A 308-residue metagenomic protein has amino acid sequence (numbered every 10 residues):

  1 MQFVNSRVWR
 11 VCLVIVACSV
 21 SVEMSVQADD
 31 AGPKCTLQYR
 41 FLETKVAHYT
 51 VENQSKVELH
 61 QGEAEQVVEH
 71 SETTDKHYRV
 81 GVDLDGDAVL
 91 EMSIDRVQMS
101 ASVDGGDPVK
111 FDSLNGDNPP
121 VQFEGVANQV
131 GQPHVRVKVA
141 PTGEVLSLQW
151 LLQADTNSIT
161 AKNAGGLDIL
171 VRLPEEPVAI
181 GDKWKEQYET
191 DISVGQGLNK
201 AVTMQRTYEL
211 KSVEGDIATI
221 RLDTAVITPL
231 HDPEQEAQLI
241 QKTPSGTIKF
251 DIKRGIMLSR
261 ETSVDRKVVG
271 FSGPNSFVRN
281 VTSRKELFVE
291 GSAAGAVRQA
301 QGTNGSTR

Functional and structural regions predicted by a protein language model:
Q2-L13: Bacterial N-terminal signal peptides that target proteins for export
V11-E23: Bacterial N-terminal signal peptides
A28-R308: Signature of exported/secreted
